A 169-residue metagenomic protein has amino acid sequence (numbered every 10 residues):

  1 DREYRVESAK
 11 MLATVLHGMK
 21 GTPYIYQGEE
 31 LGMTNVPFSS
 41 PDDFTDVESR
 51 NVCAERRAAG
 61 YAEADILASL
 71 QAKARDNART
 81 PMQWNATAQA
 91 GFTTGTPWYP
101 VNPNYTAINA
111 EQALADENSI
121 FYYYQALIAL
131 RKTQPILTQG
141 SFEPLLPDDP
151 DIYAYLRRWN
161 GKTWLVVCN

Functional and structural regions predicted by a protein language model:
D1-N169: Active-site and adjacent substrate-binding regions of carbohydrate-active enzymes
